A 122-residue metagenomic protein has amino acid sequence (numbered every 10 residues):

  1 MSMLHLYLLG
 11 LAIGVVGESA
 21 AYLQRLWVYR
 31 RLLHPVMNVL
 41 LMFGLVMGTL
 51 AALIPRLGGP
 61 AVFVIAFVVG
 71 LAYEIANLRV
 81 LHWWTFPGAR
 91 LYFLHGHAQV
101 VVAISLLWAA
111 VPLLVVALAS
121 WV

Functional and structural regions predicted by a protein language model:
M1-V122: Aromatic-rich, lipid-facing transmembrane alpha helices and their immediate juxtamembrane interface loops in integral
